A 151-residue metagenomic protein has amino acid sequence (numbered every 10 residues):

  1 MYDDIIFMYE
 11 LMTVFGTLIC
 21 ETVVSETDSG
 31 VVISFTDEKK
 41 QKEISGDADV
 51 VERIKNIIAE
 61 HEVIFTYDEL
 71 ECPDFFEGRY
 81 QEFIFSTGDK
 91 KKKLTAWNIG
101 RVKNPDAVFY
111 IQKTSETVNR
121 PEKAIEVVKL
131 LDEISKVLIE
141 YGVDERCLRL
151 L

Functional and structural regions predicted by a protein language model:
M1-V14, Y67-L151: Short, well-ordered, aromatic-rich surface patches in folded extracellular/luminal domains
V14-C20: Short N-terminal binding/cap micro-motifs at the start of the first secondary-structure element
C20-Q41: Short, flexible N-terminal segments of the mature chain
E21-V24, G46-A48, I57-A59, N98 (+1 more regions): Surface-exposed beta-strand edges and their flanking turn/coil or helix-capping segments
E26-D28, S45-R53, I84-K92: A short, structured loop/turn motif at beta-sheet edges
Q41-K42, V127: Phox homology (PX) phosphoinositide-binding domain
D47-P73: Charged, amphipathic alpha-helical segments
